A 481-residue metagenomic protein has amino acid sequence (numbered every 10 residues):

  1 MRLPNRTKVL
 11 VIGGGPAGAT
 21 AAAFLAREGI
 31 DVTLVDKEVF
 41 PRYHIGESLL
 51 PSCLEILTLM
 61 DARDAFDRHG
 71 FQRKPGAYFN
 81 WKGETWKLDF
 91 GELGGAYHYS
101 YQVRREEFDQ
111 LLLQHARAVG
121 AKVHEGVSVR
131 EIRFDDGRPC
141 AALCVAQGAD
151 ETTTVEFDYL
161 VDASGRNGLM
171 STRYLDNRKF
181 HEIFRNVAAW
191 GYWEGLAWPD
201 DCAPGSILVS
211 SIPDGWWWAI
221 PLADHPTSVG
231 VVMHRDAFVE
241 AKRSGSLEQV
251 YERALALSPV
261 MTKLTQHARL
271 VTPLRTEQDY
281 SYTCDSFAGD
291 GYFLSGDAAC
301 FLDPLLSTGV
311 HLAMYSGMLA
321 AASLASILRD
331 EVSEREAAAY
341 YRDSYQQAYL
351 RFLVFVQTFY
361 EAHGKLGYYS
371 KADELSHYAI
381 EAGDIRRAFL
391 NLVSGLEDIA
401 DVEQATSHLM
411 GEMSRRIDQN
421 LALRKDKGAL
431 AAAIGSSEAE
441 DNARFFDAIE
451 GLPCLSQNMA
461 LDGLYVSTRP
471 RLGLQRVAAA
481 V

Functional and structural regions predicted by a protein language model:
R2-G15: Beta1/beta-strand and adjacent pyrophosphate-binding region of the FAD-binding site in flavoprotein oxidoreductases
G18-A19: N-terminal Rossmann-fold NAD(P) dinucleotide-binding loop
A26-I45: Glycine-rich FAD pyrophosphate-binding loop
Y43-K82: N-terminal FAD cofactor-binding segment of flavoenzymes
H69, V239-S323, L328-Q357, G364: FAD/FMN-dependent oxidoreductases across multiple families
G94-Q114, V239-G245: Short beta-strand to alpha-helix junction loop
H115-V260: Predominantly flavin-linked oxidoreductase catalytic cores and closely associated redox partners
A325-V481: C-terminal helical "tail/cap" subdomain of flavin- and related membrane-associated enzymes
